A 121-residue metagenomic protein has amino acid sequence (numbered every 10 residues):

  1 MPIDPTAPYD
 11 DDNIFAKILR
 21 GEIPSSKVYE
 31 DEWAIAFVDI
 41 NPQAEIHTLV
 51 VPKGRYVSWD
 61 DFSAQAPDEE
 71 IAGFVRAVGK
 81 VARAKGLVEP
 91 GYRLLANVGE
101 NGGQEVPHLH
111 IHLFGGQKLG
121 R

Functional and structural regions predicted by a protein language model:
M1-R121: HIT superfamily nucleotide-processing domains
